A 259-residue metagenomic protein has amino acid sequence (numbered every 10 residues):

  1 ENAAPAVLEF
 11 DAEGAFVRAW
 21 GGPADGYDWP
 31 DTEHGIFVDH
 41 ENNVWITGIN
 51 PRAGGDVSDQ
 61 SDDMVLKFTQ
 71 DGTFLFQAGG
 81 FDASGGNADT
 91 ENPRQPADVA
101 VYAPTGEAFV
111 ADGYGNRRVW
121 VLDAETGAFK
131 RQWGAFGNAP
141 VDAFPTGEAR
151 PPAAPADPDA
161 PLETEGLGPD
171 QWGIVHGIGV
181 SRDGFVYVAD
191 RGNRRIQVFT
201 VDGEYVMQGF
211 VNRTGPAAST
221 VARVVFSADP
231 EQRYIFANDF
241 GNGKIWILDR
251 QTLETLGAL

Functional and structural regions predicted by a protein language model:
E1-L259: Eukaryotic scaffold repeat domains enriched in small/polar residues
